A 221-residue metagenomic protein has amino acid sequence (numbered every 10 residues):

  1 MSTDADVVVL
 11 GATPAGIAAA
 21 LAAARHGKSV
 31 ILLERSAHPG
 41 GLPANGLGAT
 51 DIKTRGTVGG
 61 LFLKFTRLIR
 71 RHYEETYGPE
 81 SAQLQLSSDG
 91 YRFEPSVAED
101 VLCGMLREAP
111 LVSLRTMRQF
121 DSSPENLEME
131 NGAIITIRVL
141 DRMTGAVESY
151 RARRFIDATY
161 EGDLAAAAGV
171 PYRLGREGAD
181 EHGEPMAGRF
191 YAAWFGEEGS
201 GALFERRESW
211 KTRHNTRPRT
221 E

Functional and structural regions predicted by a protein language model:
M1-T13: Beta1/beta-strand and adjacent pyrophosphate-binding region of the FAD-binding site in flavoprotein oxidoreductases
D6, G27-V30, R153: Residues that mark the start of a beta-strand
L10-T13, L33-S36, G46-L47, R118-Q119 (+2 more regions): Active-site-proximal beta-strand/loop segments in catalytic clefts of secreted hydrolases
G16: N-terminal Rossmann-fold NAD(P) dinucleotide-binding loop
A24-N45: Glycine-rich FAD pyrophosphate-binding loop
I52-E221: Aromatic-residue-lined binding/catalytic grooves and analogous aromatic/hydrophobic interfacial grooves in multimeric
